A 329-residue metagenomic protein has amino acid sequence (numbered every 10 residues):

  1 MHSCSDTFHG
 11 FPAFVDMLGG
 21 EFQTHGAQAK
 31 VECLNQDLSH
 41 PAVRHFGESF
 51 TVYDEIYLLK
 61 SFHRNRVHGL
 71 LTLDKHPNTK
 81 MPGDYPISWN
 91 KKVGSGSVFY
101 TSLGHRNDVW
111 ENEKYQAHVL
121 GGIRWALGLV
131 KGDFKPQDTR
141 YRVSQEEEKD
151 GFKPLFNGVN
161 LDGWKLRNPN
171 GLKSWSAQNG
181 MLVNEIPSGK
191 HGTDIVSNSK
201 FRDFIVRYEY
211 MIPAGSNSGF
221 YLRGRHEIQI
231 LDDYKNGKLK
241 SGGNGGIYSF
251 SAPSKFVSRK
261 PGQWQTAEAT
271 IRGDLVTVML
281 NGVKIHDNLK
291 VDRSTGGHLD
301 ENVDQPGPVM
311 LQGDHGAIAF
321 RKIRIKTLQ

Functional and structural regions predicted by a protein language model:
M1, G94, N179: Single, functionally critical "micro-switch" positions that shape active/binding sites and transmembrane helices
M1, H68-L71, V98-S102, V183 (+2 more regions): Structural recognition of the beta-strand scaffold that forms the well-ordered cores of secreted hydrolase catalytic
C4-N35, V43-V52, I123, V130 (+1 more regions): Carbohydrate-interacting regions of secretory-pathway proteins
F8-F11, N35-S39, H63, P82 (+2 more regions): A structural signal for well-ordered alpha-helical scaffolds and beta->alpha junctions
G20-G94: Catalytic beta-strand/loop cores that center a nucleophilic Ser/Cys/Thr and support acyl-enzyme chemistry
L73, V93, H105, Y210-I212 (+1 more regions): Short beta-strand segments enriched in hydrophobic/aromatic residues within well-folded beta-rich domains
H76-Y85, K92-R142: Extracellular ligand-binding/catalytic regions of CAZymes and related secreted enzymes and adhesion modules
